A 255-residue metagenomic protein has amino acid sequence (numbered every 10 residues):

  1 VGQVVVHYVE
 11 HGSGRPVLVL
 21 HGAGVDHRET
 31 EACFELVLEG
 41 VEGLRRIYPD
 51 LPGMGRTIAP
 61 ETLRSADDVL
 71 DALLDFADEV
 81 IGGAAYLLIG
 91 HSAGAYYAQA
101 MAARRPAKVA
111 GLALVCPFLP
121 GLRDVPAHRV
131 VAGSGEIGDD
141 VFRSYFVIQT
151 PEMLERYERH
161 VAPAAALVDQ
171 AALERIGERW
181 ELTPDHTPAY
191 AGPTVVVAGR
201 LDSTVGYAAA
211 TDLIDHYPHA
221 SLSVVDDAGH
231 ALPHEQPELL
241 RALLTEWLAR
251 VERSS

Functional and structural regions predicted by a protein language model:
V4-I58: Conserved HGGG/HGGXW glycine-rich cap/lid loop of the alpha/beta-hydrolase fold
H21-A23, G90-S92, G199: Conserved alpha/beta-hydrolase "nucleophile elbow" surrounding the catalytic nucleophile
E29-E31, T57-T62, R123-V125, Y207-A208: Conserved catalytic-core motifs of eukaryotic protein kinase domains, centered on the activation segment
R45-I89, A242: Active-site loop/oxyanion-hole signature of alpha/beta-hydrolase fold enzymes
Y96-R104, K108-D140: Flexible "cap/lid" loop of the alpha/beta hydrolase fold
R123, E136-Y190: Conserved alpha/beta-hydrolase catalytic His-Asp/Glu region
R175-D215, S221-V224: Conserved serine/cysteine hydrolase catalytic core
A228-R241: Catalytic histidine-centered segment of alpha/beta-hydrolase-like enzymes
